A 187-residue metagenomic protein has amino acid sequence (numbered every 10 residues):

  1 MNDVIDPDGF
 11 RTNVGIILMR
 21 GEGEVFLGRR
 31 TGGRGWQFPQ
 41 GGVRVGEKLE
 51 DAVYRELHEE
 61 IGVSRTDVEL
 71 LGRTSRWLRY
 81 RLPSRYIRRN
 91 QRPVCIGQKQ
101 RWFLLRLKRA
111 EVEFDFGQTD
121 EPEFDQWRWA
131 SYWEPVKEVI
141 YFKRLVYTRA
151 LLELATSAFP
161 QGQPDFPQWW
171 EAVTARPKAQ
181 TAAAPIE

Functional and structural regions predicted by a protein language model:
M1-G15, G21, R92-P93: Acidic, metal-coordinating catalytic segment for phosphate/diphosphate chemistry, firing primarily on the Nudix
F10, V45, L49, K143 (+1 more regions): Hydrophobic (often cysteine-bearing) scaffold residues that line and stabilize catalytic clefts of nucleotide/cofactor
R11, G33, R65, I96-W102: Short connector loops at helix/strand junctions that flank enzyme active sites, especially segments positioning acidic
T12-V14, G23, Q98-R101, D125: Change "...and in nucleic-acid phosphodiester-cleaving endonucleases..." to "...and in nucleic-acid processing enzymes
R20-T66, L71-R73: Conserved Nudix-box catalytic region and its N-terminal flanking loop in Nudix hydrolases and closely related
R76-E113: Active-site-adjacent beta-strand/loop module that shapes the phosphate/pyrophosphate-binding cleft
K99-R149: NUDIX/MutT-family hydrolases
V136-E187: Charged phosphate-binding loop/patch that engages nucleotide di/tri-phosphates or the phosphate backbone of nucleic
